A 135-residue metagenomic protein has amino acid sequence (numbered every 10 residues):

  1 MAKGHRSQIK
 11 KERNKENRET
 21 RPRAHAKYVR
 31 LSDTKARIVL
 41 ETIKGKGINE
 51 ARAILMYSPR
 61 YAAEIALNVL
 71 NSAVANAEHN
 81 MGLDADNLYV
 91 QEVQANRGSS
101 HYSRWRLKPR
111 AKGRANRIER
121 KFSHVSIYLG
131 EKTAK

Functional and structural regions predicted by a protein language model:
A2-Q94, H124-K135: Ribosome large-subunit tunnel/peptidyl-transferase-proximal elements
G98-K135: Strongly charged
